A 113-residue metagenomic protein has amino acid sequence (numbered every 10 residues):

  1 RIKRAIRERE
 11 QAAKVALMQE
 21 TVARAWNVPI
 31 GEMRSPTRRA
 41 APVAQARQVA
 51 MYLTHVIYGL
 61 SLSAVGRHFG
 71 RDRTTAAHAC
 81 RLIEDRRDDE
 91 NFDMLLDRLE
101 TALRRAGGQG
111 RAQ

Functional and structural regions predicted by a protein language model:
R1-A46, L53-Q113: Basic, alpha-helical nucleic-acid-binding regions used in initiation and control of genome expression
